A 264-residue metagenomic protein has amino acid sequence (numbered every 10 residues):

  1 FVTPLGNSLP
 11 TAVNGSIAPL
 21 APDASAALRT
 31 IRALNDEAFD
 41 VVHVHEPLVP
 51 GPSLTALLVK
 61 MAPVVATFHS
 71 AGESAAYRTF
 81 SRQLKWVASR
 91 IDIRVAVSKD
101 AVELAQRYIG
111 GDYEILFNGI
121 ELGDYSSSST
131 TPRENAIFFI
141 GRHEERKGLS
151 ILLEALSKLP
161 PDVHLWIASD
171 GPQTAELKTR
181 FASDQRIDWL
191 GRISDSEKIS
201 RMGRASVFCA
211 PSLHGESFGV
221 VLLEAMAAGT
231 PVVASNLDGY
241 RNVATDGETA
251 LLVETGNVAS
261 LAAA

Functional and structural regions predicted by a protein language model:
L58, A71-R94, A101, R107-Y108: Membrane-proximal helix-turn-helix segments that form the acceptor-binding/catalytic region of lipid-linked
D100, G119: Carbohydrate-associated surface elements
S129-S157, W166: Conserved donor-binding/catalytic core segment of Leloir-type glycosyltransferases
A175, S194-A205, A227, R241 (+1 more regions): Short acidic alpha-helix that forms the nucleotide-activated donor recognition element in Leloir-type transferases
A175-E197: Nucleotide-activated donor-binding/catalytic signature segment of Leloir-type glycosyltransferases, i.e., the conserved
G203-S217, T230: Acidic donor-binding loop of glycosyltransferase active sites
P231-A234, A244: Short hydrophobic beta-strand element within catalytic cores of glycosyltransferases and related nucleotide-activated
D246-G247, L251-V258: Conserved acidic donor-binding segment of nucleotide-sugar-dependent glycosyltransferases
